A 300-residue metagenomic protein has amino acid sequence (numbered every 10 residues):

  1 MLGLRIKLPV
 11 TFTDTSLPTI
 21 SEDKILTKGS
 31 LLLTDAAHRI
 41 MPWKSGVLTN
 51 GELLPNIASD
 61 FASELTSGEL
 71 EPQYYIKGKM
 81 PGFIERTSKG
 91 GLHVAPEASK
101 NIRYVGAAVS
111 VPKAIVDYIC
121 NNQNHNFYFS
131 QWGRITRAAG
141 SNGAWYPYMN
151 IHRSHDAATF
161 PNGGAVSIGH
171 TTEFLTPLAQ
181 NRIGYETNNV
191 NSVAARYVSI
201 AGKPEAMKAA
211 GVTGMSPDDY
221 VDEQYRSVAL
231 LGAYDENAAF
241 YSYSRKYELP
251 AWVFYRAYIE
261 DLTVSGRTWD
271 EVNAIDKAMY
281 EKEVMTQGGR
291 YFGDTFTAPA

Functional and structural regions predicted by a protein language model:
L2-L26, R256-A300: Extended recognition patches within non-cytosolic domains
L17-T19, R226-A251: Extracellular glycan-interaction patches encoded by glycine-rich segments
P18-I25, L54-P55, G78, G82 (+1 more regions): Short surface loop/edge beta-strand patches of beta-sandwich-type extracellular domains that form ligand-contact sites
T34, F129-R134, A257-Y258: Short hydrophobic/aromatic patches on beta-strands that form ligand-binding or substrate-lining surfaces
A36-M80, R267-K277: Short, tryptophan-glycine- and acidic/Ser/Thr-enriched carbohydrate-recognition patches
Y75-E85, Y148-T187: Glycan-recognition/cleft segments
I135-S141: Extended, low-complexity, turn-rich repeat/linker tracts enriched in Gly/Pro/Ser/Thr and Asp/Glu that occur
G169-Y225: Extracellular carbohydrate recognition and processing domains and analogous Trp-centered ligand-binding platforms
